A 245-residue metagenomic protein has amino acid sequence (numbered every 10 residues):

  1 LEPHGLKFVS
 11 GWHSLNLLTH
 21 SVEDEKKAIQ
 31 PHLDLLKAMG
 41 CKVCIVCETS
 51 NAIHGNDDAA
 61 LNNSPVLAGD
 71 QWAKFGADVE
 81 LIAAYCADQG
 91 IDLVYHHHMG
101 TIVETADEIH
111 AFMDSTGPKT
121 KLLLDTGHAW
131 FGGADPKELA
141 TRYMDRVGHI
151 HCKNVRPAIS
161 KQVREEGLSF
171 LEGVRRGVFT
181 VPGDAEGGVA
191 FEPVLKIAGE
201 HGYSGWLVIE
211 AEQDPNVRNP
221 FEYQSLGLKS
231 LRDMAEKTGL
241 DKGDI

Functional and structural regions predicted by a protein language model:
L1, L36, L93, D125 (+4 more regions): Conserved, mostly hydrophobic/aromatic
L1-G11, K27-C41, E80-D88, F112-G117 (+2 more regions): Acidic (Asp/Glu)-rich catalytic clusters
G11, A77-D184, G188, E236-G243: Acidic/histidine-rich catalytic cores of soluble enzymes
W12-E23, G69-W72, V178-A185: The substrate-binding groove and active-site-proximal loops of carbohydrate-active enzymes, especially glycoside
T19-L124: Active-site acidic/histidine proton-transfer and metal-coordination neighborhood in alpha/beta enzyme cores
H20-E25, A134-P136, R218-E222: Short, solvent-exposed loop/turn segments at secondary-structure boundaries
V208-E212: Short acidic/histidine-rich active-site segments
R218-G243: C-terminal helical cap(s) of enzyme catalytic domains, especially alpha/beta-barrels
